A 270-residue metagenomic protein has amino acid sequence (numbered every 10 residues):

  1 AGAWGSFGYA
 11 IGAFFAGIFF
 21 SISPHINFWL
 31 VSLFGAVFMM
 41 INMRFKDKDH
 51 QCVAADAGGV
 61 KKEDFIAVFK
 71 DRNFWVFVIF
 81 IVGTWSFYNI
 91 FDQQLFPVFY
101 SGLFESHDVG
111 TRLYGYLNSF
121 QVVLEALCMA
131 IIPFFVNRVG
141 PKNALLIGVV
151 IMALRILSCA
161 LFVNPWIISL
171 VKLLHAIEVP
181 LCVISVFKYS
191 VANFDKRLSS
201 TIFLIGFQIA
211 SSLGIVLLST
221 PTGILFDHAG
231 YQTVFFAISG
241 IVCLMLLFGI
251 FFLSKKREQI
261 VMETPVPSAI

Functional and structural regions predicted by a protein language model:
I18-G35, G223-V242: A membrane-interface helix-boundary motif in multi-pass transporters
F20, L127-P141, F226-D227: Helix-to-loop junctions at the C-terminal end of transmembrane segments in multipass secondary transporters
L33, N143-S158, S239: Structural signature of the two symmetry-related core transmembrane helices
F45-V78, E105-S106, P267-I270: Juxtamembrane intracellular "pre-TM" segments in multi-pass secondary transporters
K70-F91, S119, L173-I177, Q208: Pair of pore-lining "gating" transmembrane helices in MFS-fold secondary transporters
F91-Y114: Short amphipathic helix-loop junctions that connect adjacent transmembrane helices in Major Facilitator Superfamily/SLC
L181-D195: Intracellular juxtamembrane helix-capping segments at the cytosolic ends of symmetry-related transmembrane helices
R197-H228: A late C-terminal transmembrane helix in Major Facilitator Superfamily
